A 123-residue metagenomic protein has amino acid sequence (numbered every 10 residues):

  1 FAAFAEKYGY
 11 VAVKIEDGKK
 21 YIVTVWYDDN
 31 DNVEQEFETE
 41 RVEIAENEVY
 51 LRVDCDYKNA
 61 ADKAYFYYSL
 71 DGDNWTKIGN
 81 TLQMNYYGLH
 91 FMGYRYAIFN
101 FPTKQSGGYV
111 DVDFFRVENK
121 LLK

Functional and structural regions predicted by a protein language model:
F1-K123: Extracellular glycan-recognition regions
